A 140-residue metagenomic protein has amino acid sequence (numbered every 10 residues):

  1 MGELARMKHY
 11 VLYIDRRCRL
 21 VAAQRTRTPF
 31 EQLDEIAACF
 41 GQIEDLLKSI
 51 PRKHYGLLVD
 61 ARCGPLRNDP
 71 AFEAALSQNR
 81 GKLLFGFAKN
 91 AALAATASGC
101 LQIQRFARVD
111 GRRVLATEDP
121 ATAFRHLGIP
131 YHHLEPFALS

Functional and structural regions predicted by a protein language model:
G2-S140: Amphipathic, Lys/Arg-enriched alpha-helical "gate/interface" segment within cytosolic domains that mediates
